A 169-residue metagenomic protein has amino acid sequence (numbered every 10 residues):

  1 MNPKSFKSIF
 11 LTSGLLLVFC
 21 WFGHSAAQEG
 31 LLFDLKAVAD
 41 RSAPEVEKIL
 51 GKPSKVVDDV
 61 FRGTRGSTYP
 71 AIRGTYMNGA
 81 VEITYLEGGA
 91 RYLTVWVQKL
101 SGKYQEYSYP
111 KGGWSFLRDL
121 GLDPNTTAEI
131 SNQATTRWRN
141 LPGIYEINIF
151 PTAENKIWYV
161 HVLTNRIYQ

Functional and structural regions predicted by a protein language model:
N2-S13: Bacterial N-terminal signal peptides that target proteins for export
T12-W21: Bacterial N-terminal signal peptides
F22-E29: Sec/Tat signal peptide C-region and signal peptidase I cleavage site
A37-D40: A glycine-biased structural micro-motif
S42, I49, G112-F116: Stable alpha-helical elements in mature extracytoplasmic
I49-G89: N-terminal, post-signal-peptide region of Sec/Tat-exported proteins
M77-T135: Long, charged/polar, surface-exposed segments that mediate recognition or autoinhibition
W138-Y159: Short, exposed beta-strand-loop hairpins at the edges of beta-sheets in extracellular/periplasmic proteins
